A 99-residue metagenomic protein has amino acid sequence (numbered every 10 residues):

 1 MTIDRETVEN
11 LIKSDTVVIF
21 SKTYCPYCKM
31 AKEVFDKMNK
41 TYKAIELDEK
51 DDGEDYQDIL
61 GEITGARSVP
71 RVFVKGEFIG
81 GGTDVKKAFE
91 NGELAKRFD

Functional and structural regions predicted by a protein language model:
I3-D4, Y56: Amphipathic coiled-coil/heptad-repeat helices and related helical stalk/stem segments that mediate oligomerization
D4-I45: Local sequence-structure signature of Cys/Sec-based thiol-disulfide redox active-site neighborhoods
I19, P70-F73: Cytosolic beta-strand hydrophobic patch enriched in CBS
P26-Y27, D51, G80: Short alpha-helical
T41-Y56: Thiol-based oxidoreductase modules, predominantly thioredoxin-like and allied folds used for disulfide exchange
G61-S68: Thiol/disulfide oxidoreductase modules built on the thioredoxin-like
V74-D99: Non-catalytic, surface beta->alpha helical segment in thiol-disulfide oxidoreductase systems
